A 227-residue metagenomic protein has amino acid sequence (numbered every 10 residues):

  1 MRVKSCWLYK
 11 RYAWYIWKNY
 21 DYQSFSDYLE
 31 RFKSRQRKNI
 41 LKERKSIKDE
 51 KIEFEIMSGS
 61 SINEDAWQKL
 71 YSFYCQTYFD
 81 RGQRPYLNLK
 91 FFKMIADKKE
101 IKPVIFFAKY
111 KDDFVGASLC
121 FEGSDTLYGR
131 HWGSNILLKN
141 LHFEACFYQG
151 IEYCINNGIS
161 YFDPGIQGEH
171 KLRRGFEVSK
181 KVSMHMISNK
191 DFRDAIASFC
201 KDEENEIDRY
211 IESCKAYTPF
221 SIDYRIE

Functional and structural regions predicted by a protein language model:
M1-K10, S124-K190, A197: Acyl-donor binding region in acyl/amide transferases
M1-N140, H185-M186, T218-E227: A conserved beta-strand-loop-helix scaffold within acyl/acetyltransferase catalytic domains
Y15-K18, E43-K45, M57, R81-P85 (+5 more regions): Short, surface-exposed, polar/charged, turn-prone segments marking secondary-structure boundaries
D65, Y78, K111, N157 (+1 more regions): C-terminal catalytic domain of photolyase/cryptochrome flavoproteins, centering on the FAD-binding pocket
